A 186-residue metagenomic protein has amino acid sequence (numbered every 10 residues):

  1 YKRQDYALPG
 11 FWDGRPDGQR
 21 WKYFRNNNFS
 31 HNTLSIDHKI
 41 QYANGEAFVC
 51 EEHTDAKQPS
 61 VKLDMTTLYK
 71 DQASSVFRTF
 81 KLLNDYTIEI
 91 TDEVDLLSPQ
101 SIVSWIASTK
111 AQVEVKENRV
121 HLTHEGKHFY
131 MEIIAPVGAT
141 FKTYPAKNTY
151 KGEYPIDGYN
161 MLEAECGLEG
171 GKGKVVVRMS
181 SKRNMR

Functional and structural regions predicted by a protein language model:
Y1: Conserved small/polar residues in nucleotide/adenosyl-binding loops
D5-R186: CBM-like, beta-strand-rich accessory domains located in the C-terminal region of large, secreted polysaccharide-active
